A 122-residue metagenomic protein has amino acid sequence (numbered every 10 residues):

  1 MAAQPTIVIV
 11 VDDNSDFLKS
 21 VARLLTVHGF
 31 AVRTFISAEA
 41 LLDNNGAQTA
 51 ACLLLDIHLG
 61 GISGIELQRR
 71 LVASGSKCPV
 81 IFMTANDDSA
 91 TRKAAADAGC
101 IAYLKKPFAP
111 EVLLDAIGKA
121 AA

Functional and structural regions predicted by a protein language model:
S15-R33: Two-component/phosphorelay signaling modules centered on CheY-like receiver
T34-C52: Acidic, metal-coordinating helix/loop segments flanking the phosphotransfer/catalytic sites of two-component signaling
I36-S37, S63-E66: Acidic catalytic/metal-coordinating carboxylates
D43, I65-S76: Short amphipathic alpha-helix used as the core "switch/output" element in two-component signaling
G60, D88: The feature encodes the CheY-like receiver
A90, F108-I117: C-terminal output helix
